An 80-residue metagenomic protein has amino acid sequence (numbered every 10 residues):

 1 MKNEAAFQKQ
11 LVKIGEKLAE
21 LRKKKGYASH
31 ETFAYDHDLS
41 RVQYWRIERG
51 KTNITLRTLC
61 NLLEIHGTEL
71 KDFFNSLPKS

Functional and structural regions predicted by a protein language model:
M1-K25: A short, Lys/Arg-rich alpha-helix, primarily the initiator
A19, E31, C60: Residues within the helices of the helix-turn-helix
R22, A34, L63: The alpha-helix within a helix-turn-helix
G26-R46: Short alpha-helical DNA-recognition segment
V42-W45, T52, K71: Key DNA-contact positions within bacterial/archaeal DNA-binding proteins
T55-D72: DNA major-groove recognition helix of helix-turn-helix/homeodomain DNA-binding modules
F73-S80: Short amphipathic recognition helices of helix-turn-helix/homeodomain-type DNA-binding modules
